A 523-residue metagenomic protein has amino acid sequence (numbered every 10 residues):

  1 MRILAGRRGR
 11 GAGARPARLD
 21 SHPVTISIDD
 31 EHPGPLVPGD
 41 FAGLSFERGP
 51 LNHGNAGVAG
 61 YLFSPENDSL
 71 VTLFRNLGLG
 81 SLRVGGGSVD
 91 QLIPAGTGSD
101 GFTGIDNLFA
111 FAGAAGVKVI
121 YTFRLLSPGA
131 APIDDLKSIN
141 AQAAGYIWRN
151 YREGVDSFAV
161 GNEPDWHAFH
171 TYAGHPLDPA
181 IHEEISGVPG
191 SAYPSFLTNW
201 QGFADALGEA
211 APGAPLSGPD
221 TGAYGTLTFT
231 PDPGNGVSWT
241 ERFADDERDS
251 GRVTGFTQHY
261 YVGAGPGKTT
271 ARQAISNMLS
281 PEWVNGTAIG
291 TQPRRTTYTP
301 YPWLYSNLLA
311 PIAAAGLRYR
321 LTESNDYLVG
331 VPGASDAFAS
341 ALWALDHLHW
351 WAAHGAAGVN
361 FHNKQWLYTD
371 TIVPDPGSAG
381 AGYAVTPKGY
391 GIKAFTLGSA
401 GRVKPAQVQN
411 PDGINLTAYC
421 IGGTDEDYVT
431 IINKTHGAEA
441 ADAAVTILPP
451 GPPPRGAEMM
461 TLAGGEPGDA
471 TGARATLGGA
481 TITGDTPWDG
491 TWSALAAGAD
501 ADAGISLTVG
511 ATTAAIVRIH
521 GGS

Functional and structural regions predicted by a protein language model:
R2-V160, P164-F229, N235-E241, D245-R252 (+4 more regions): Non-catalytic accessory regions flanking glycosidase/transglycosidase catalytic cores in CAZymes
H53, D90-P94, P164-T171, A264-S276 (+2 more regions): Short acidic/His/Gly/Ser-rich catalytic and metal-binding motifs that mark active-site loops of diverse hydrolases
F123, S324, G333: Nucleic-acid-interacting cores, centered on viral/eukaryotic replication and modification enzymes
P179-S191, A288-Q292, V331, S335: Short coil/turn segments at secondary-structure junctions
R252-G267: Aromatic-lined glycan-binding groove of carbohydrate-active enzymes
G263-Y327: Glycoside hydrolase catalytic-domain groove-lining segments
A334-S335, T371-V385: Active-site rim elements
